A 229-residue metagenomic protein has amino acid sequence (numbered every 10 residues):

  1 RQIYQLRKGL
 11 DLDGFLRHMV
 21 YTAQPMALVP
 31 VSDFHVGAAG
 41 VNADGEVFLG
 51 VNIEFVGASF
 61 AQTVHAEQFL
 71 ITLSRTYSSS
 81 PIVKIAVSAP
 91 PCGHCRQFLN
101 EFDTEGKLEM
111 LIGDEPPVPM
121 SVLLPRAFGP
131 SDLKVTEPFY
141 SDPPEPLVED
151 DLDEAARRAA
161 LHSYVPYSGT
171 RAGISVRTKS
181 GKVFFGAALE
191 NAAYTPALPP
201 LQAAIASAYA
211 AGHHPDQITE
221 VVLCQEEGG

Functional and structural regions predicted by a protein language model:
R1-H94, F98-G229: Zinc-dependent deaminase catalytic domain
